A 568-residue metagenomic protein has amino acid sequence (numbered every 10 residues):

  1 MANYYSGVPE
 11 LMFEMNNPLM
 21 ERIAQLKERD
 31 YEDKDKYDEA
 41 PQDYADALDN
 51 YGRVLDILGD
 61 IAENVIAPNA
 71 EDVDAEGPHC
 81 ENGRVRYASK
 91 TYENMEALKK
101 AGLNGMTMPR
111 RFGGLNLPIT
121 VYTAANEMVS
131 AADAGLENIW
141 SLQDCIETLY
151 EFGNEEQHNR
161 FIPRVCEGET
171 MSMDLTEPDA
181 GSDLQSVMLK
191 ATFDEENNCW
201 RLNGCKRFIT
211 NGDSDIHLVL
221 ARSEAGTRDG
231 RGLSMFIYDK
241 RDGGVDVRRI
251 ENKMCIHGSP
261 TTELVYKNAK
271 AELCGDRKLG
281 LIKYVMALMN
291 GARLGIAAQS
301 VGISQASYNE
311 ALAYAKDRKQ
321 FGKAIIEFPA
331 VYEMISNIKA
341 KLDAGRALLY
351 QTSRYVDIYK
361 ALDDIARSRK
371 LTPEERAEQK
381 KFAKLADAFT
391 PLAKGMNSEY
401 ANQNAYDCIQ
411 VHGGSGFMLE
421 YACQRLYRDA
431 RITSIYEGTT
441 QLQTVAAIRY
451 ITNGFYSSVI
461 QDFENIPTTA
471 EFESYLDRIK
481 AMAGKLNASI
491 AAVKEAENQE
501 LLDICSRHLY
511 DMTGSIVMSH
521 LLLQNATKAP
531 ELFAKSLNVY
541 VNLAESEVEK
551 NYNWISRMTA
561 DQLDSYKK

Functional and structural regions predicted by a protein language model:
M1-E81, V85: Extended, charge-enriched "interface" segments that sit outside catalytic cores
A2-Y5, E10, N17-L19, I256 (+2 more regions): Alpha-helix capping/hinge segments and adjacent helical runs
K36, R241-G244, R248, P260-A292 (+3 more regions): A glycine-rich, basic-preceded beta-loop-alpha segment at the flavin cofactor/substrate interface of flavin-utilizing
G59-D60, K90-P163, E167, T210-G212 (+1 more regions): Internal helix-loop-helix
E81-M108, S172-I216, A383-E399, Q403-L419 (+1 more regions): Flexible, glycine/threonine-enriched loop-and-boundary segments that flank and lead into catalytic domains of large
C199-V245: A short core secondary-structure module
D343-K394, A491-I504, L523, T527-E531: C-terminal helix-coil-helix/basic helical segment that borders enzyme active sites and/or dimer interfaces and provides
G454, N465-K568: C-terminal amphipathic alpha-helical interaction region
